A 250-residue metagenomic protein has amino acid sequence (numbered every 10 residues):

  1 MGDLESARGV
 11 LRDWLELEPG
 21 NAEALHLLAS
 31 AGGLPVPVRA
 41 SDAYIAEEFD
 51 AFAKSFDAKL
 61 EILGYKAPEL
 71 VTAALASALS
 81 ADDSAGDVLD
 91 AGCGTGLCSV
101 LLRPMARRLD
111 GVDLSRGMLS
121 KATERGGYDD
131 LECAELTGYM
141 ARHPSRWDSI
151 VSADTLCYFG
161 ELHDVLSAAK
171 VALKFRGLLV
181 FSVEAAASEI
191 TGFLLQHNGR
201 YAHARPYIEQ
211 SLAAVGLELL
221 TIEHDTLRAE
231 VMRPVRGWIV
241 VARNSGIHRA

Functional and structural regions predicted by a protein language model:
M1-E47: N-terminal auxiliary segments of SAM/dcSAM-dependent transferases
Y65-S84: Conserved alpha-helix/loop element of class I SAM-dependent methyltransferases that forms part of the SAM/SAH-binding
L89, G94-M140: Class I SAM-dependent methyltransferase SAM/SAH-binding core
A141-I150: A short acidic, Gly/Pro-enriched loop at the edge of an enzyme's catalytic core that lines a small-molecule cofactor
H163-F175: A short glycine-rich, Lys/Arg-flanked "PGG" loop and its adjoining helix->strand segment in the class I
F181-Y201: Short, glycine-/aromatic-enriched active-site segment of Class I SAM-dependent methyltransferases
R200-G216, I222: Short alpha-helix
L227-A250: Core SAM-dependent methyltransferase catalytic element
